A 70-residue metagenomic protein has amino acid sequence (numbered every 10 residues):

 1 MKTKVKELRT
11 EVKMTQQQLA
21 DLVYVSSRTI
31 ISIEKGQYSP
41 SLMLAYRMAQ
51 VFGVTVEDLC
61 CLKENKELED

Functional and structural regions predicted by a protein language model:
T3-L22: Short basic helix-loop element that most often maps to the first helix and adjoining turn of HTH DNA-binding modules
L8, L42-M43: Short, Lys/Arg-enriched C-terminal cap helix and immediately downstream tail that follows
Q18, T29, D58: Residues in the helix-turn-helix
S27-R28, S32, C61: Base-recognition residues in the alpha-helical recognition helix of bacterial helix-turn-helix
M43-D58: DNA major-groove recognition helix of helix-turn-helix/homeodomain DNA-binding modules
C60-D70: Short, charged recognition helix plus adjacent turn of helix-turn-helix-like nucleic-acid-binding domains
